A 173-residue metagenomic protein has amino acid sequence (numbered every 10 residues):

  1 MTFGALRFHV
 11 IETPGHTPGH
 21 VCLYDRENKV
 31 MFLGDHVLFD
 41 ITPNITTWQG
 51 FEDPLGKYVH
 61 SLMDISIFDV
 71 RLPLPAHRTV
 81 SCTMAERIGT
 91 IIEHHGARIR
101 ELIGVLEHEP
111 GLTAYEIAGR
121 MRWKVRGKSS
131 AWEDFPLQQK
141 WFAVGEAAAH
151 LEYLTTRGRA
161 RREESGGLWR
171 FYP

Functional and structural regions predicted by a protein language model:
M1, L23, A160-R162: A structural signal for short hydrophobic beta-strand segments in well-ordered beta-sheet cores
M1, V37-I41, F68-D69, T79-V80 (+2 more regions): Generic detector of short, locally flexible boundary/turn motifs and exposed helical patches
M1-R7: Cytochrome P450 C-terminal beta-domain/meander region
F3, L23-D25, F171-P173: Conserved hydrophobic "DFG−1" position in protein kinase catalytic cores
G4, R26, E163-G166: Structural motif
R7-R100: Metallo-beta-lactamase
V105-P173: C-terminal regulatory/interaction regions
